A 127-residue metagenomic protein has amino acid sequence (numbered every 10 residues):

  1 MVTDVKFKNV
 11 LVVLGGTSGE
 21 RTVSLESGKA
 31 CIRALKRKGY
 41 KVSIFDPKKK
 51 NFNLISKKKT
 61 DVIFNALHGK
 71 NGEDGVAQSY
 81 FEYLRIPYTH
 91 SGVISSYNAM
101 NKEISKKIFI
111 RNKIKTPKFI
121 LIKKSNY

Functional and structural regions predicted by a protein language model:
M1-I104, R111, K123-Y127: ATP-binding N-terminal substructure of ATP-dependent carboxylate-amine bond-forming enzymes
I108-T116: Basic phosphate/pyrophosphate-binding loop/patch that engages nucleotide-derived ligands
